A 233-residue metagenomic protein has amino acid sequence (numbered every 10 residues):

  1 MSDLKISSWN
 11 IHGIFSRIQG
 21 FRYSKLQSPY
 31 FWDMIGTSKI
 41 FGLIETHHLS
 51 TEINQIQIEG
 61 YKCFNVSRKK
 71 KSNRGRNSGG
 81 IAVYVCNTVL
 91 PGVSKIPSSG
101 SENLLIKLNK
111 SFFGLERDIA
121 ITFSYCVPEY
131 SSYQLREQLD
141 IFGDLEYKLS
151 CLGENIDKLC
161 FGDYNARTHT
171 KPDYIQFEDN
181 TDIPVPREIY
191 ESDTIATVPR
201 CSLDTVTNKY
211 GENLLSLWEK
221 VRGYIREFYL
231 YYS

Functional and structural regions predicted by a protein language model:
M1-S233: A shared catalytic/ligand-binding motif for oxyanion handling
